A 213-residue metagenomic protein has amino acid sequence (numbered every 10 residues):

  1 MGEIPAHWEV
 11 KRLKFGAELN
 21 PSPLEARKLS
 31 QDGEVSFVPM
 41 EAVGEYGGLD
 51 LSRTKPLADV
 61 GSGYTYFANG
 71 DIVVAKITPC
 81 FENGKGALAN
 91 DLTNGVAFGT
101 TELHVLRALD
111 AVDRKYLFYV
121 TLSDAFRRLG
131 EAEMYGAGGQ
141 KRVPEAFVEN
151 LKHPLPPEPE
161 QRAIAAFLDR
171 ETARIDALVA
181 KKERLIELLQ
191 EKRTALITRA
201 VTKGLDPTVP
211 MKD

Functional and structural regions predicted by a protein language model:
M1-L24, N150, E158, R162 (+4 more regions): Non-catalytic DNA-recognition/assembly elements of restriction-modification systems
H7-L49, V60-G63, K76-I77, F81-N83: Low-complexity, Lys/Gly-biased intrinsically disordered segments
K55, G61-S62, T93, G138 (+1 more regions): A structural connector/turn signal
S62-L122, M134: A short beta-sheet element
V96-H104, Y135-R162: A short glycine-rich beta-alpha junction/loop motif
A163-R170, A177-K181, L188-E191, R199-A200: A structural feature that tracks compact, well-ordered secondary-structure segments with a strong bias toward
V201-T208: Extended intrinsically disordered, low-complexity coil regions enriched in Ser, Thr, Gly, Ala and often Pro
